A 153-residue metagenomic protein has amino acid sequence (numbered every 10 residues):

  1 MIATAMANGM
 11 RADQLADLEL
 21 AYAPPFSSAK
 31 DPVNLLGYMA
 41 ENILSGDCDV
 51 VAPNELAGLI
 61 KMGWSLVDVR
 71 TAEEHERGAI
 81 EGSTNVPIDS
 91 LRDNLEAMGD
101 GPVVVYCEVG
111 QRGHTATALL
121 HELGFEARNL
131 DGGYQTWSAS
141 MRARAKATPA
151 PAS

Functional and structural regions predicted by a protein language model:
M1-L15: C-terminal catalytic lobe of FAD-dependent flavoproteins
D13-P24, S28-N54, L59-S65, A72-V104 (+1 more regions): Rhodanese-like catalytic fold shared by cysteine-dependent sulfurtransferases and DSP/PTP-type phosphatases
